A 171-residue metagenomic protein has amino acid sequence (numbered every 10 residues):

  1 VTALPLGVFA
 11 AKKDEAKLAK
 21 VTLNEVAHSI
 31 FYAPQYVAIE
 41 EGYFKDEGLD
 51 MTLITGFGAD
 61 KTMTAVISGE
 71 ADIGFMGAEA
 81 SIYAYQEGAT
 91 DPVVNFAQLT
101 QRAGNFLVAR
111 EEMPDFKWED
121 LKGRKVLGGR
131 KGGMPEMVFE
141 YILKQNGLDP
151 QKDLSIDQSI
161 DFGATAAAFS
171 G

Functional and structural regions predicted by a protein language model:
V1-V8: N-terminal export signals
K13-A168: Short, glycine-/small- and polar/acidic-enriched structural segments that line small-molecule recognition paths
